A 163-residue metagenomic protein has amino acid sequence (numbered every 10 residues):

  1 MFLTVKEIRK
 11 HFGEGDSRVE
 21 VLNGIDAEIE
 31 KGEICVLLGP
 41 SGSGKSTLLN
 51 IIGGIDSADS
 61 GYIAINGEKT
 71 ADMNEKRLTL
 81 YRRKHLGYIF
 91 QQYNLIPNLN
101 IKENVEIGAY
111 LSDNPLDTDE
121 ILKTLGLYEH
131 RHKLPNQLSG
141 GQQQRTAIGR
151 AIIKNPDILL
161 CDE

Functional and structural regions predicted by a protein language model:
G53: Helix-to-loop junction immediately C-terminal to a conserved catalytic motif
G61-K69: Conserved ABC transporter NBD signature motif
T70-G87: ABC ATPase NBD coupling module
L99-E106: Short coil-to-helix segment of the ABC ATPase nucleotide-binding domain corresponding to the Q-loop/switch region
L134-Q144: Conserved ABC ATPase signature
N155: Conserved catalytic motifs of ABC-family nucleotide-binding domains
L159-D162: Catalytic Walker B motif of ABC-type/P-loop ATPase nucleotide-binding domains
